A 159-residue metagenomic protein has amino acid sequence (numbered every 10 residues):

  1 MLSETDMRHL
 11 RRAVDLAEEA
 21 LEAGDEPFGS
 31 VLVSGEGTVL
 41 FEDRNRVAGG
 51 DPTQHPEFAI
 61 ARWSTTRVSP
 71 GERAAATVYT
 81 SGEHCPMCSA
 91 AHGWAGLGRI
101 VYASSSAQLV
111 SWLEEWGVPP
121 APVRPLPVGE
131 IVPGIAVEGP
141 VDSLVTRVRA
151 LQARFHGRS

Functional and structural regions predicted by a protein language model:
M1-A20, H84, G93-S159: Zinc-dependent deaminase
A13, G29, I60: Conserved hydrophobic/aromatic pocket- or pore-lining residues that grip, position, or stack substrates in active sites
A23-P27: Short, flexible loop/turn motifs enriched in small residues
F28-S34: Short beta-strand scaffold segments in enzyme catalytic cores
L40-V47: Short beta->alpha transition motifs characteristic of CBS
G49-A59, W63: A short, polar/charged loop-to-alpha-helix boundary motif
R62-A95, R99: Helix-adjacent hinge/juxtasegments
